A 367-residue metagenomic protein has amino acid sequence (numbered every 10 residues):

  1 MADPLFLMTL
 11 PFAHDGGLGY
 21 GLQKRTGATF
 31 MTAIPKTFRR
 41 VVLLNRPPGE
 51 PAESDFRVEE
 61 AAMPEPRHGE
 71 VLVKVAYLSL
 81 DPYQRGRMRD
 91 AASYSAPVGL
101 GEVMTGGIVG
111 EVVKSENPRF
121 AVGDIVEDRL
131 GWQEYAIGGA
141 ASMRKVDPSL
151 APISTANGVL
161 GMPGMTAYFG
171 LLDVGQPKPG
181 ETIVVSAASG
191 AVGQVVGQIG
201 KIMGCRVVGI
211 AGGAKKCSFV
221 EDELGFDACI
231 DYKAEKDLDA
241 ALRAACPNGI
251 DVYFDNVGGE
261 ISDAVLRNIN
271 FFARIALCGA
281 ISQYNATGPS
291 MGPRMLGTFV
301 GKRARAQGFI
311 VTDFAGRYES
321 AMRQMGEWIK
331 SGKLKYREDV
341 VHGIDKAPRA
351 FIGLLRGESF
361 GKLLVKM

Functional and structural regions predicted by a protein language model:
T32-K36, T312-M367: C-terminal hydrophobic helical "lid"/dimerization subdomain of Rossmann-like NAD(P)H-dependent oxidoreductases
A33, R46-A76: A short N-terminal beta-strand-loop micro-motif at the entrance of redox/enzyme domains
A62-L80, M88-W132: Glycine-rich beta-strand-centered segment in the early N-terminal region that forms part of a ligand/cofactor-binding
M104-E111, P118-A187: NAD(P)H dinucleotide-binding glycine-rich loop of Rossmann-like/cofactor-binding domains, especially the beta1-alpha1
A187-A188, V257: NAD(P)H cofactor-binding loop motif with strongest signal on the N-terminal glycine-rich segment
G193-Q194: N-terminal Rossmann-fold NAD(P) dinucleotide-binding loop
K201-A264, T312: Adenosine-nucleotide cofactor-binding segment
E260-L334, M367: Glycine-rich phosphate-binding loop and adjacent beta-alpha segment of Rossmann(oid) nucleotide-cofactor-binding
